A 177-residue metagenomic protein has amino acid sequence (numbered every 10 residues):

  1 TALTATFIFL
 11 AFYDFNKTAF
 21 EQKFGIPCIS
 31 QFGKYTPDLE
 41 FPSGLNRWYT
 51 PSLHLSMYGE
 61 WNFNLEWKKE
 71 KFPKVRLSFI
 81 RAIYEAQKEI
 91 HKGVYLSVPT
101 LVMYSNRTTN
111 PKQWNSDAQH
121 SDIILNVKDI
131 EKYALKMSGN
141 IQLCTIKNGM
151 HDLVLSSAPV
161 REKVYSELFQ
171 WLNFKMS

Functional and structural regions predicted by a protein language model:
T1-V75: Alpha/beta-hydrolase-fold enzymes
T6, V102, L143-T145: Conserved beta-strand scaffold positions in the cores of enzyme catalytic domains, especially in NTP/NDP-utilizing
K71-G93: Active-site nucleophile elbow and catalytic-triad environment of alpha/beta-hydrolase enzymes
G93-S97, K136-S138: Short, conserved loop/helix-junction motifs that constitute active-site signature segments in enzyme catalytic cores
L96, V102-Y104, N110: Short beta-strand/loop motif that positions the catalytic acidic residue of the alpha/beta-hydrolase fold
N106-T145: Conserved loop-alpha-helix segment in the C-terminal half of the alpha/beta-hydrolase fold that carries the catalytic
S138-S177: Catalytic active-site module of serine/aspartate enzymes centered on a nucleophile-bearing elbow/loop
